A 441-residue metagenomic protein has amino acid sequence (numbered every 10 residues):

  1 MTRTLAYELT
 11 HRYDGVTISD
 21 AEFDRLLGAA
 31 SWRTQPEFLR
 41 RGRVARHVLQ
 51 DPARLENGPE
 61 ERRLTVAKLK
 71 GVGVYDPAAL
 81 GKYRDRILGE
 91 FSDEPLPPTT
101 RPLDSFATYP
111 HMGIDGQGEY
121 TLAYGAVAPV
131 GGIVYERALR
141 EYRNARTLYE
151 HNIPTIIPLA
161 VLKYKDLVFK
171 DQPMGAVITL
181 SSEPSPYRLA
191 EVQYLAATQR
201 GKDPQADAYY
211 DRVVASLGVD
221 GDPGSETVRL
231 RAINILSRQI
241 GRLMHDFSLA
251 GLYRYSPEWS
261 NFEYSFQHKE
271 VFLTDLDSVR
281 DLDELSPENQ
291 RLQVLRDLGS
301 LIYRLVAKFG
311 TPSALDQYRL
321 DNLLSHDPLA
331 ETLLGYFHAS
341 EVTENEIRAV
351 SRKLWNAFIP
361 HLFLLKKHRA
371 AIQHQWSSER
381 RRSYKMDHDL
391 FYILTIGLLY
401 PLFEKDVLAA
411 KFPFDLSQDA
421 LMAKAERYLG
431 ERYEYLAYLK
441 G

Functional and structural regions predicted by a protein language model:
M1-L64, V74-P77, V271, L298 (+2 more regions): Regulatory N- and C-terminal appendages and interdomain linkers associated with kinase/kinase-like NTP transferase
T2-D20, I133-T147, H151-N152, E226: Short N-terminal secondary-structure initiator segments
Y13-G15, Y124-A128, A145-R146, R231-I233 (+1 more regions): A generic short-segment signal for beta-strand/edge and adjacent turn/coil regions
G28-L217: Conserved ATP-binding subdomain of kinase catalytic cores across diverse folds
A138, V168-Y255, E263-E331, G335-Y336: ATP-dependent phospho-/nucleotidyl transfer catalytic cores
L162, N261-F262: Conserved beta-strand edge residues that scaffold enzyme active sites
